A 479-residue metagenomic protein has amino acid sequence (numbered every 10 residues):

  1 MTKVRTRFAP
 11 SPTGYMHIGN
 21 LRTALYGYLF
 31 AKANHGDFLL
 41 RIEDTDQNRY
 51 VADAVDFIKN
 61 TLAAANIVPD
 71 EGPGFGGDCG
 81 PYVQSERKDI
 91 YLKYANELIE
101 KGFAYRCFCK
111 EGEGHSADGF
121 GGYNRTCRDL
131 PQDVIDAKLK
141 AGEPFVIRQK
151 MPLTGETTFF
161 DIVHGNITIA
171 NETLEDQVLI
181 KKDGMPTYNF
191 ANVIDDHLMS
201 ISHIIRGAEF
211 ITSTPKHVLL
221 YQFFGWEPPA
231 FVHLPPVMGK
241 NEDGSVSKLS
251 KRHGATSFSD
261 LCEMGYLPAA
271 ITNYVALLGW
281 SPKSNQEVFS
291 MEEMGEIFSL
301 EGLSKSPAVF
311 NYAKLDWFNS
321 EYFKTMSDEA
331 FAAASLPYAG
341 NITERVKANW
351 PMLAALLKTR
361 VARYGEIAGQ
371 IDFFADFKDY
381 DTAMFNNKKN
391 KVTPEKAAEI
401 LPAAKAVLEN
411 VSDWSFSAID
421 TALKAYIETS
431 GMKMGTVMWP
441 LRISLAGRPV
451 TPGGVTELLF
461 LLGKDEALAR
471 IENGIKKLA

Functional and structural regions predicted by a protein language model:
M1-D118, S213-W226, A270: N-terminal Rossmann-like or analogous alpha/beta NTP/dinucleotide-binding catalytic cores that position adenine
G27, I58, L98, G102 (+8 more regions): Residue-level signal for inorganic ion chemistry
K32-D44, F190-H203, F224-M238, T451-E457 (+2 more regions): Glycine-rich phosphate/pyrophosphate-binding loops and their adjacent beta-strand/loop elements at enzyme active sites
P81-S85, I180-K181, M199-F210, M238-Y274 (+3 more regions): Conserved phosphate-binding loops in nucleotide/dinucleotide-binding enzymes
E97, Y105-L249, S257, P282: Active-site cores that bind ATP or allylic diphosphates and position pyrophosphate for catalysis
A270, K314, F331, N349-L356 (+3 more regions): Residue-level detector of well-ordered alpha-helical segments, enriched for hydrophobic/aromatic packing positions
D328-S430: Small-residue-rich helix-loop
F416-L478: Charged substrate- and nucleic-acid-binding regions of tRNA-handling and nucleotidyl-transfer enzymes, centered on
